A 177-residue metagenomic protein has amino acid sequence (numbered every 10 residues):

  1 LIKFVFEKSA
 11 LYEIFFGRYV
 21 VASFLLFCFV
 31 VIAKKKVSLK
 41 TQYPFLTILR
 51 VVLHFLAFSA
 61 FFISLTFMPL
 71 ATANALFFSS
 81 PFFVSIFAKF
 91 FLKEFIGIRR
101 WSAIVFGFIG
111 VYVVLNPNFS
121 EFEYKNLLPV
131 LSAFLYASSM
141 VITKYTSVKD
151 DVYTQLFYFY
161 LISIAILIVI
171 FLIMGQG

Functional and structural regions predicted by a protein language model:
K3, L11, L26, E121-G175: Transmembrane alpha-helical segments that form core, pore/gating elements of small-molecule transporters/exporters
E7-E13, A60-F77, V148-Y153: Structural motif at transmembrane-helix junctions in multi-pass transporters
S23-L49, I98, D150, L161-G177: Membrane-interface interhelical linkers
F27, V51-S59, P81-I86, V111 (+2 more regions): Hydrophobic/small/kink-forming positions within alpha-helical transmembrane segments of polytopic membrane proteins
A33-A71, V113: Specific transmembrane alpha-helical segments of multi-pass solute transporters/efflux pumps, especially DMT/EamA
I63, S80-S102: C-terminal transmembrane-helix exit sites in multi-pass transporters
I63-M68, T72, N116-Y124, V148 (+1 more regions): Membrane-interface helix caps and helix-loop-helix hairpins in membrane proteins
R99-N116: Hydrophobic transmembrane alpha-helices of multi-pass small-molecule transport proteins
